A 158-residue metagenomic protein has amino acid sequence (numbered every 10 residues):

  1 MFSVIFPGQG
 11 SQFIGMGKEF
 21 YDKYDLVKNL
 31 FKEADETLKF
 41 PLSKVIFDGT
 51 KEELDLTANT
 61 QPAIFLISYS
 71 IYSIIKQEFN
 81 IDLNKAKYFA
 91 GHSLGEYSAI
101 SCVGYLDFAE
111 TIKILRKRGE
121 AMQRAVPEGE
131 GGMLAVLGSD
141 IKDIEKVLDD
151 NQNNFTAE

Functional and structural regions predicted by a protein language model:
M1-F2, K85: Short coil/turn segments at beta-strand junctions that form active-site/ligand-binding loops
F2-N29, A34: Short, surface-exposed "cap/lid" segments of acyl-processing enzymes
S3-P7, K44, R116-E120: N-proximal short alpha-helices
S11-Q12, D48-E158: Acyltransferase
G17, S43, F47, E145: A short local structural element in Rossmann-fold oxidoreductases
D25-A58: A conserved beta-strand->alpha-helix junction
